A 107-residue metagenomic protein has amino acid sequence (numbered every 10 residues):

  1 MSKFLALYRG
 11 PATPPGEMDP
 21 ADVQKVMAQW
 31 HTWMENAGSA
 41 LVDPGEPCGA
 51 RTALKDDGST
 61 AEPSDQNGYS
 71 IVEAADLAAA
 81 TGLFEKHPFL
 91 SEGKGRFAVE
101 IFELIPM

Functional and structural regions predicted by a protein language model:
M1-M107: Conserved, structured core segments of small domains
